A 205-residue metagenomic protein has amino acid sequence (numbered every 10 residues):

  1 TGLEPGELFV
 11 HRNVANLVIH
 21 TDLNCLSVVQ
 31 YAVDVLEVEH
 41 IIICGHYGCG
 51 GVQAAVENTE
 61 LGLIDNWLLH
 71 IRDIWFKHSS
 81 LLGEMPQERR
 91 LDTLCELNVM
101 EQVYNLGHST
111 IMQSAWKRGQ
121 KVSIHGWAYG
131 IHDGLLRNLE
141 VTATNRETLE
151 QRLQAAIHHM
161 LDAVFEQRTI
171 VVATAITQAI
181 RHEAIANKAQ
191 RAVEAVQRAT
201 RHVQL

Functional and structural regions predicted by a protein language model:
T1-L23: Short, conserved "active-site rim" segments that organize catalytic pockets and cofactor/ligand binding
A15-E39, G50-L205: Divalent-metal-activated hydrolytic enzyme cores
I43: Conserved functional hotspot residues or short segments at active or partner-binding sites across diverse domains
